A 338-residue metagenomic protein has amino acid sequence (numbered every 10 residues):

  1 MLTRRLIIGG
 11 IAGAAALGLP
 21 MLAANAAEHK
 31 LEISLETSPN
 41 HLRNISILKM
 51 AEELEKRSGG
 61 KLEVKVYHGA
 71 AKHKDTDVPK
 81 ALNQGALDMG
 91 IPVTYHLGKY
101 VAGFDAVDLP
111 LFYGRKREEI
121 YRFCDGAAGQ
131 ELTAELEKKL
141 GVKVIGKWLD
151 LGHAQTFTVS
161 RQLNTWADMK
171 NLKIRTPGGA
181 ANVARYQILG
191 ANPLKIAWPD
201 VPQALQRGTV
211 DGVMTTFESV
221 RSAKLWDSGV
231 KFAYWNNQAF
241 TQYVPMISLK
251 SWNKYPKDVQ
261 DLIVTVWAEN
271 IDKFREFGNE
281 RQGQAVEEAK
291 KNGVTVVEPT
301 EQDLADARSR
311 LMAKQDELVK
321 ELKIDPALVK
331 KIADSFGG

Functional and structural regions predicted by a protein language model:
L2, I8-G13, N25-R122, A128-E131 (+1 more regions): N-terminal secretory/targeting leader peptides
A16-A24: C-terminal segment of classical bacterial N-terminal signal peptides
